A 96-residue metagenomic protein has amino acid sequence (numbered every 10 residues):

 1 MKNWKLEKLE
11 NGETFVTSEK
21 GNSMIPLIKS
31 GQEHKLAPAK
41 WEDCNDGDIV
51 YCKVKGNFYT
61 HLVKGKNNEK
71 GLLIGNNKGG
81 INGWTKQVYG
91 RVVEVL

Functional and structural regions predicted by a protein language model:
M1-L96: Extended hydrophobic leader/signal-anchor segments used for secretion and membrane insertion
